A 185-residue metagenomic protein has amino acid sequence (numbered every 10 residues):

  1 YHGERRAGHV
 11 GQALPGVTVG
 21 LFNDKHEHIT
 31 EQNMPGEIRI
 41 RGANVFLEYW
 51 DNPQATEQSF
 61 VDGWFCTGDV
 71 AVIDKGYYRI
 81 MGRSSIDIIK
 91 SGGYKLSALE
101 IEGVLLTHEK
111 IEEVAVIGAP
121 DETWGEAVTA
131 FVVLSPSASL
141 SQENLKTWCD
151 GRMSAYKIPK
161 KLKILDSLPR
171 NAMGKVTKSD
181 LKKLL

Functional and structural regions predicted by a protein language model:
Y1-Y78, S85-I88, I101-E102, S137: Conserved AMP-binding/adenylate-forming
R5-R6, K182-L184: A polyampholytic, Gly/Pro-enriched intrinsically disordered region
T18-D24, D166-M173: Active-site and channel-lining beta-strand-loop segments that bind or position nucleotide-derived/phosphorylated
G42, L47-E48, V70-K157, S167 (+2 more regions): AMP-binding/adenylate-forming catalytic core of the ANL superfamily
